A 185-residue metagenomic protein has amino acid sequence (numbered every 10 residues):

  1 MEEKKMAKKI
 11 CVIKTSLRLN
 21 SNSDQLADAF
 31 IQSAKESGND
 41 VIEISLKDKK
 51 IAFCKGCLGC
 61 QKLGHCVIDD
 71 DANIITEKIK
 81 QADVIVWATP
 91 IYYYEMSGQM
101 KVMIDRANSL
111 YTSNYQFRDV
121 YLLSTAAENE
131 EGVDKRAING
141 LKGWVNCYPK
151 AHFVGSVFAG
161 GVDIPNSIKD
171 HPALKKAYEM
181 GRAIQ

Functional and structural regions predicted by a protein language model:
M1-L110, S167-Q185: N-terminal beta1-alpha1-beta2 submodule of the flavodoxin-like/Rossmannoid cofactor-binding fold
D40-I44, K150-A159: Short beta-strand elements in bilobed, periplasmic/extracellular small-molecule ligand-binding domains
S45-K49, D119-Y121, V157-A159: A short, structured active-site edge motif that brings together acidic residues
T89, F158-G161: Residues that line or immediately flank small-molecule/substrate-binding pockets and catalytic motifs
G98-Q99, Y111-S156: Short, glycine-/small-residue-rich phosphate/pyrophosphate-handling segment
T125, G161-S167: A short acidic, helix-capping loop that chelates divalent metal ions and anchors anionic groups
